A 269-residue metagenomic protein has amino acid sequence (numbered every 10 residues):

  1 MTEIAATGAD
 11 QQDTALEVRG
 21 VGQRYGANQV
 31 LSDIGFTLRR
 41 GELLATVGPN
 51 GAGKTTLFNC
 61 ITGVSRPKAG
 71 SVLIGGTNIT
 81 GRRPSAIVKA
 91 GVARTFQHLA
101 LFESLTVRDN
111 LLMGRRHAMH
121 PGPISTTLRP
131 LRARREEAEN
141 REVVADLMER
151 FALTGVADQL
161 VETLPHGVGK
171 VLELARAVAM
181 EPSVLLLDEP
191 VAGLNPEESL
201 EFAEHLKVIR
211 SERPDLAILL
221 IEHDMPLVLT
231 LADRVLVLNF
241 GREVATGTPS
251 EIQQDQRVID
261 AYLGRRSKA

Functional and structural regions predicted by a protein language model:
T2-A269: Glycine-rich phosphate-binding loops of nucleotide-dependent enzymes
